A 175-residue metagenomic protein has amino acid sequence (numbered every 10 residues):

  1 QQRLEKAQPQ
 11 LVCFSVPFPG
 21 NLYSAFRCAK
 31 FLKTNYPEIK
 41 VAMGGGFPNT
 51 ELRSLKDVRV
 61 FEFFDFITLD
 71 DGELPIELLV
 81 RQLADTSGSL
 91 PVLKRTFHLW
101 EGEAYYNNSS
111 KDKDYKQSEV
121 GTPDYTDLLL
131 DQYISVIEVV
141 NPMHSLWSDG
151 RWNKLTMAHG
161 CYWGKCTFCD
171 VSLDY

Functional and structural regions predicted by a protein language model:
Q1-K116: Glycine-rich beta-alpha loop elements in corrinoid/cobalamin-binding modules across cobalamin-dependent enzymes
K6-P9, K33-T34, E119-T122, I134 (+1 more regions): Generic detector of short, locally flexible boundary/turn motifs and exposed helical patches
V41-M43, S118, M157, C161: Generic detector of intrinsically disordered, low-complexity, polar/charged segments
W100-M143: A broadly conserved sequence feature marking short terminus-proximal activation segments in nucleic acid-centric
Y125-Y175: Radical SAM [4Fe-4S] cluster-binding motif and immediate context
